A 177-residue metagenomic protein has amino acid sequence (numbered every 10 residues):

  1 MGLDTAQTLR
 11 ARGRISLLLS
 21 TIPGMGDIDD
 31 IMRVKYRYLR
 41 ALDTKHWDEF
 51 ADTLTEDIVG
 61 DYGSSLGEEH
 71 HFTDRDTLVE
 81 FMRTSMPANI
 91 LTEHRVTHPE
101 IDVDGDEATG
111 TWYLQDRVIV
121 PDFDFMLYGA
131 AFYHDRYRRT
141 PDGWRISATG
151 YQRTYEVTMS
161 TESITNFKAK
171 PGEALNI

Functional and structural regions predicted by a protein language model:
D4-E56: Short, low-complexity N-terminal intrinsically disordered segments enriched in polar/charged residues
T8-I15, P87-I177: A beta-strand edge to alpha-helix "cap/lid" segment located at domain peripheries
H46, V59, W144-S147: Short amphipathic alpha-helical segments with coiled-coil-like heptad repeat character
D48-L114: A solvent-exposed, acidic/Ser-Thr-rich amphipathic alpha-helical stretch
